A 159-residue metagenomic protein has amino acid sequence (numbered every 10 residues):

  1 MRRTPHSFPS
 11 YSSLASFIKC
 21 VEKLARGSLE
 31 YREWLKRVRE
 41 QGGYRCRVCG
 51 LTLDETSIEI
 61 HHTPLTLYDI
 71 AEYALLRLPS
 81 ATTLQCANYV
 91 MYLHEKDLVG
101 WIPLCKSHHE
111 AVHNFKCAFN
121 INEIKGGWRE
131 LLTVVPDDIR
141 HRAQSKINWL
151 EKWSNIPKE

Functional and structural regions predicted by a protein language model:
M1-Q41, L53-T56, L93, L104 (+1 more regions): Replace "small metal-dependent catalytic modules" with "small catalytic or cofactor-binding modules
Y31-L78, S107: Short cysteine-rich loop/turn motifs with clustered Cys
V38, C105, E123-G126, L132 (+3 more regions): Short, isolated positions within intrinsically disordered regulatory regions of eukaryotic proteins
H61-D69, N120-E130: Short cysteine/histidine-rich metal-coordination sites, predominantly Zn2+-binding motifs
A74-L98, T133-S154: Short Fe-S-cluster ligation motifs
T82-E123: Short Cys/His-centered divalent metal-binding micro-motifs
